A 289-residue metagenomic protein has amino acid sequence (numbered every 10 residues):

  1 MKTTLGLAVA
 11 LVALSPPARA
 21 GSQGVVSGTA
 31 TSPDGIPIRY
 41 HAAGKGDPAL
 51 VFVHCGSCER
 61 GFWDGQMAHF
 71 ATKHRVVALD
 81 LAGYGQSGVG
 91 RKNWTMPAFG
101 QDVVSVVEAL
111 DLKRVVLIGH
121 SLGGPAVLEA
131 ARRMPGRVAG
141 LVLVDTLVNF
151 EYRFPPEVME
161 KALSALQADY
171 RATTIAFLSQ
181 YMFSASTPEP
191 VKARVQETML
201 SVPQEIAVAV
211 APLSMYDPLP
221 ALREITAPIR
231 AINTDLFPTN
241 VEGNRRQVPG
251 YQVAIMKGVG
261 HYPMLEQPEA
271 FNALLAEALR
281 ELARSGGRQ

Functional and structural regions predicted by a protein language model:
G21-P37: N-terminal cap/lid segment of alpha/beta-hydrolase-fold proteins
P33-I36, H41, A78-I118, L122 (+1 more regions): Active-site loop/oxyanion-hole signature of alpha/beta-hydrolase fold enzymes
I36, A42-Q86: Conserved HGGG/HGGXW glycine-rich cap/lid loop of the alpha/beta-hydrolase fold
F62-D64, S87-K92, R153-F154, E242: Conserved catalytic-core motifs of eukaryotic protein kinase domains, centered on the activation segment
L128-R133, A139-D169: Flexible "cap/lid" loop of the alpha/beta hydrolase fold
E151-V158, Q167-E224: Conserved alpha/beta-hydrolase catalytic His-Asp/Glu region
P228-L265: Conserved loop-alpha-helix segment in the C-terminal half of the alpha/beta-hydrolase fold that carries the catalytic
Y251-Q289: Catalytic active-site module of serine/aspartate enzymes centered on a nucleophile-bearing elbow/loop
